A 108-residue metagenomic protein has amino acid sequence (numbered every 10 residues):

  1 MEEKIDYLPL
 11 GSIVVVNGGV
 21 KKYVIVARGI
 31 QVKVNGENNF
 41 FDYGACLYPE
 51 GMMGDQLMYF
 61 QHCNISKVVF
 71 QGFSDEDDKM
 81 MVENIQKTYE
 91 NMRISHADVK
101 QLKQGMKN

Functional and structural regions predicted by a protein language model:
M1-L10: Mixed-charge, Lys/Arg-rich low-complexity intrinsically disordered regions
S12, K21-Q31: Short beta-strand-centered aromatic/proline hotspots
K21, F41-G44: A generic structural signal for short beta-strands and their flanking turns/coil linkers
V26-R28, N35, F70-F73: Surface loops and adjacent helix of pleckstrin homology
Q31-F41: Short, solvent-exposed secondary-structure boundary/capping segments
G44-N108: Intrinsically disordered, low-complexity, charged/polar segments
